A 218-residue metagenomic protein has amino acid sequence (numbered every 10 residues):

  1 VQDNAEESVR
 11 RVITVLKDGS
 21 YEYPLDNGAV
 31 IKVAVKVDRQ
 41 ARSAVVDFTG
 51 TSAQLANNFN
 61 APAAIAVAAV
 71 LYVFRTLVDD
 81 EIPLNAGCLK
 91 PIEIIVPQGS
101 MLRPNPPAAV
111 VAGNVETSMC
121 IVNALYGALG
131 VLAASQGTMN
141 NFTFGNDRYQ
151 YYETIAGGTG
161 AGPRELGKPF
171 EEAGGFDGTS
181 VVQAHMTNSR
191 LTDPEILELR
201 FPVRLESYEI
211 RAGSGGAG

Functional and structural regions predicted by a protein language model:
V1-G218: Glycine/proline-enriched, intrinsically flexible loops and inter-domain linkers
